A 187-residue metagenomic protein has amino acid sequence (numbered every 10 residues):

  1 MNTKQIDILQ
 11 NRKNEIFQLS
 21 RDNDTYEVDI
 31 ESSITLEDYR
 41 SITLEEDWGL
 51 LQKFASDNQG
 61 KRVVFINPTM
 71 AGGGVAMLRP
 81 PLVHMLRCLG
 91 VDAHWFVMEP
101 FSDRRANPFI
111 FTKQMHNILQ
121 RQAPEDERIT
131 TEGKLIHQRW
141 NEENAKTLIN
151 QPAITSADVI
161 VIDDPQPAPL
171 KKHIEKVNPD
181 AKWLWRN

Functional and structural regions predicted by a protein language model:
M1-F101: N-terminal subdomain of nucleotide-sugar transferases
Q5, L9-R12, F96-E125: Extended charged low-complexity segments that act as oligomerization/scaffolding linkers
I30-G49, P108-H173, V177: Conserved nucleotide-sugar donor-binding subdomain of glycosyltransferases
R62, D158-V161, K182: Structural motif
I66, F96, I162-D163, R186: Generic beta-strand/beta-sheet core signal
A71-G73, S102-R105, Q166-L170: Flexible loop/turn segments at secondary-structure boundaries
L82-C88, H173-K182: Short, surface-exposed basic-aromatic patches at helix termini and helix-loop junctions that form
A168, A181-N187: A short, histidine- and acid-enriched strand-loop-helix "catalytic/donor-clamping" loop that lines the nucleotide-sugar
